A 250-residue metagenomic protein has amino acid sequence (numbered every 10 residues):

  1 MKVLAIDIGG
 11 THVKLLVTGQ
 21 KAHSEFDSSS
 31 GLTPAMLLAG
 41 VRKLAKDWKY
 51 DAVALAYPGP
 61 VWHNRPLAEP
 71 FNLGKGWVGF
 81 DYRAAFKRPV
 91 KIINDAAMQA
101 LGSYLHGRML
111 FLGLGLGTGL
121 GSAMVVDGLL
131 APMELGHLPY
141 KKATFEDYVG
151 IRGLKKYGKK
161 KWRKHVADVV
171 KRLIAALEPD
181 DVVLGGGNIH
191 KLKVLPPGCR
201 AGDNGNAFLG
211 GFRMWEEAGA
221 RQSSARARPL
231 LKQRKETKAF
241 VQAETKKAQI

Functional and structural regions predicted by a protein language model:
K2-A39, L129-K156: Short glycine-rich, Thr/Ser-proximal phosphate-binding strand/loop in the N-terminal lobe of ATP-dependent enzymes
V3-D7, A52-A54, F111-G115, V183: Short glycine-aspartate micro-motif
H12, L173-N204: Glycine-rich phosphate-binding loops at beta-strand->alpha-helix junctions
V13-V17, G59, L101, L120-V125: Short beta-strand scaffold segments in enzyme catalytic cores
S29-R42, K46-A54, G59-R108, V149 (+1 more regions): Glycine-rich phosphate-binding loop and adjoining helix at the ATP-binding site of ATP-dependent phosphoryl-transfer
F111, T118-P139: Anionic-ligand binding region
L135-K171, R200-G210, W215-Q222: Helical "lid/coupling" subdomains associated with nucleotide-phosphate turnover
S223, Q233-R234, I250: Cationic, low-complexity basic patches in intrinsically disordered or flexible, solvent-exposed regions
